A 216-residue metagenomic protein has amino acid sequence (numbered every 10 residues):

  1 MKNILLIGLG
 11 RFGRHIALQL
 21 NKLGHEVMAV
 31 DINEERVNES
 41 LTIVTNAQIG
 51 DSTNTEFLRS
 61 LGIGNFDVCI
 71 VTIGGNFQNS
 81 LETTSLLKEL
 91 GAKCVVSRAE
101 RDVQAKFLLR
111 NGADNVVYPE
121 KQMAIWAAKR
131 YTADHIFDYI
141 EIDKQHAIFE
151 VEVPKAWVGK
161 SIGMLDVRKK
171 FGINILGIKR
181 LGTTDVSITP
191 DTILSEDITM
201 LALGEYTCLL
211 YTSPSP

Functional and structural regions predicted by a protein language model:
L9: Glycine-rich Rossmann-fold phosphate-binding loop(s) that bind the pyrophosphate of adenine dinucleotide cofactors
G13: N-terminal Rossmann-fold NAD(P) dinucleotide-binding loop
L20: Aromatic pocket-lining residues of Rossmann-like dinucleotide-binding sites
D31: Conserved acidic E/D residue at the C-terminus of a beta-strand in Rossmann-like folds
N38-A127, E152: Phosphate-bearing ligand-interacting subdomains that bind or position ATP/ADP/UDP/GDP/NAD(P) or nucleotide-linked
L109, V116-Q145, V158: Anionic-ligand binding region
Y211-P216: Conserved small/polar residues in nucleotide/adenosyl-binding loops
